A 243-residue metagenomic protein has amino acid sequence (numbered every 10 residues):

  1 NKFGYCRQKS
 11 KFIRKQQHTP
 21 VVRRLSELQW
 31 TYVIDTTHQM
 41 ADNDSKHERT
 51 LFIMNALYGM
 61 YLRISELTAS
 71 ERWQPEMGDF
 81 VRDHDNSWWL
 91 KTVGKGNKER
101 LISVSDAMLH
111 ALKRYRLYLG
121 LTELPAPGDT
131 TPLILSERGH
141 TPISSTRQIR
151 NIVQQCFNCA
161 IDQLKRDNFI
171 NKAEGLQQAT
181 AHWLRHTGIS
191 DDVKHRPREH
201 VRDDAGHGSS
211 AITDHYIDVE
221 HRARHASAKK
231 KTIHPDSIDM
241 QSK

Functional and structural regions predicted by a protein language model:
N1-S10, Y61-S65, C156-Q163: N-terminal DNA-binding recognition helix of tyrosine site-specific recombinases/integrases
K2-D35, V93, G139-H140: Flexible interdomain linker/hinge and immediately adjacent N-terminus of the catalytic tyrosine-recombinase domain
Y32-I64: Basic, Lys/Arg- and aromatic-enriched nucleic-acid-binding interface segment
D42, R150-D203, S210: Short, basic (Lys/Arg/His-rich) helix/loop patches that form interaction surfaces in the mid-to-C-terminal regions
A69-R114, G120: Conserved tyrosine-mediated DNA breakage-rejoining catalytic core shared by Y-recombinases
P75-M77, H195-I217, Q241: Short, polar N-cap/turn motifs at the start of nucleic acid-interacting alpha helices
G94-R114, T130-C156: C-terminal catalytic core of Y-nucleophile DNA break-rejoin enzymes
K230-K243: C-terminal secondary-structure termini that scaffold catalytic or DNA-interacting sites
